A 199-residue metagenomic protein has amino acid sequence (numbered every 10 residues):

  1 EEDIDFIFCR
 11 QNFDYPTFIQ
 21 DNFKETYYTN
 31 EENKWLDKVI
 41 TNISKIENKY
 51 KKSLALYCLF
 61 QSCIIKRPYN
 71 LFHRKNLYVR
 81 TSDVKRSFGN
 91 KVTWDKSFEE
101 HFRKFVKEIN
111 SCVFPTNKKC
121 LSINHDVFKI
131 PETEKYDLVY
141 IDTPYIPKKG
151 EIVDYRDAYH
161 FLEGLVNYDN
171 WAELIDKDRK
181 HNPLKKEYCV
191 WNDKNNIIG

Functional and structural regions predicted by a protein language model:
E1, V139, T143, I198-G199: Generic low-polarity alpha-helical segments
E1-C9: Charged, often flexible domain-edge or linker segments that flank or initiate folded functional domains
C9-Y140, P144-Y155, N167-K186: SAM-dependent nucleic-acid methyltransferase catalytic core
H160-E163: Extended, compositionally biased interaction tracts of eukaryotic scaffold proteins
K185-G199: Conserved Class I SAM-dependent methyltransferase catalytic core
